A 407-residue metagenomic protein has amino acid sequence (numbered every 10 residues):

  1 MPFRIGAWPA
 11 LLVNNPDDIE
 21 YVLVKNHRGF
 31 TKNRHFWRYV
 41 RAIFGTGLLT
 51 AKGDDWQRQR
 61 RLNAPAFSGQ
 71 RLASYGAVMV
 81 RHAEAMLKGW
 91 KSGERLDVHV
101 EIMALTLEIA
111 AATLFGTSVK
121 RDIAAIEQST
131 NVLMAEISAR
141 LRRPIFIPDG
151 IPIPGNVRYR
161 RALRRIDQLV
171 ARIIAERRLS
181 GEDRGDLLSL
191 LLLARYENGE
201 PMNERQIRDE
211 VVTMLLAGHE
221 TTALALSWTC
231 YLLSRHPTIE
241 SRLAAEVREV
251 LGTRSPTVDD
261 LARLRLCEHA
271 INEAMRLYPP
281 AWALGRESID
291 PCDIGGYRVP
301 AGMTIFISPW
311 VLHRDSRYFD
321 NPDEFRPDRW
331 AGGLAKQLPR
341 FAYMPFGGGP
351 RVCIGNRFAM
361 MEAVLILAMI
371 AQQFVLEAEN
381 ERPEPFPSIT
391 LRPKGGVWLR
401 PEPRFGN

Functional and structural regions predicted by a protein language model:
M1, Q168, R172, R254-G295: Conserved cytochrome P450 K-helix E-x-x-R motif and the immediately C-terminal K′/meander segment
M1-A10, D17, H35-A42, S129-V132 (+5 more regions): N-terminal targeting/anchor module and adjacent flexible "hinge" preceding the catalytic domain
P16-H27: Short active-site loop/helix that positions an aromatic residue
Y21, T31-R38, A51, D55 (+3 more regions): Cytochrome P450 heme-thiolate monooxygenase catalytic core
A83, V100, S129-V132, R248-P256 (+2 more regions): Cytochrome P450 proximal C-terminal region
T221-E246, R357-Q373: Cytochrome P450 catalytic-core helices
I307-A335: Conserved cytochrome P450 K-helix/beta-meander segment immediately N-terminal to the heme-binding cysteine loop
